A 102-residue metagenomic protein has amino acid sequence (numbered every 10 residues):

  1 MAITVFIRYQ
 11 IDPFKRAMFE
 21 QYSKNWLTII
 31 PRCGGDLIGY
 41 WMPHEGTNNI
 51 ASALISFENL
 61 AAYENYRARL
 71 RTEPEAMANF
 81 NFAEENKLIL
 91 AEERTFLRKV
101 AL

Functional and structural regions predicted by a protein language model:
T4-R8, F19, I30, A53-L54: Short, structured motif recognition centered on aromatic/hydrophobic residues
F6-Y9, D36-G39: The feature marks the first
I11-Q21: Short, surface-exposed ligand-recognition loops at beta-strand->loop->(often short) alpha-helix junctions that present
Q21-I38, S56-E93: An amphipathic, aromatic/His-enriched active-site/gating alpha helix that lines ligand/cofactor pockets
G46-N49: Short acidic/glycine-enriched loop/turn segments that link adjacent beta-strands
L97-A101: Specificity-determining recognition surfaces
